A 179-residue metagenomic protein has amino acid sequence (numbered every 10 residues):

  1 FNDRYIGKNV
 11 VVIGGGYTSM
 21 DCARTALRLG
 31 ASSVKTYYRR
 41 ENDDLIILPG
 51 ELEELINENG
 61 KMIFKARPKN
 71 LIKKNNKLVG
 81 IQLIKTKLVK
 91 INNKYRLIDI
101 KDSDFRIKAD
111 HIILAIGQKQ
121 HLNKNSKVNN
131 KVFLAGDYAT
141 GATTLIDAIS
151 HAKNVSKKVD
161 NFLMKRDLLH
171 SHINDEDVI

Functional and structural regions predicted by a protein language model:
F1-I6, R28-L122: A Rossmann-like FAD-binding core segment of flavoenzymes
F1-P49, H111, A115-D167: Rossmann-like dinucleotide/flavin-binding elements
G60-N70, V159-S171: Phosphate/diphosphate-binding loops
K77, S103-F105, S126, N161 (+1 more regions): Short linear motifs in intrinsically disordered/low-complexity regions
H172-I179: Post-kinase regulatory C-tail/linker adjacent to protein kinase catalytic domains
